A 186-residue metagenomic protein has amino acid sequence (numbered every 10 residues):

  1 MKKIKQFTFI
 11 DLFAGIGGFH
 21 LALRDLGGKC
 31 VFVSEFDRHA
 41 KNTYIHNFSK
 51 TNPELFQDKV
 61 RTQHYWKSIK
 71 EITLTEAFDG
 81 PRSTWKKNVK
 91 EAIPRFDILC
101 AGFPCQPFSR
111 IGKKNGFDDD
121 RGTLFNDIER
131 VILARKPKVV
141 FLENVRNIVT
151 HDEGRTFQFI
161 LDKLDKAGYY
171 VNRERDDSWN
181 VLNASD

Functional and structural regions predicted by a protein language model:
M1-F7, A92-I93: Extreme N-terminus of proteins, especially the signal/transit-peptide cleavage junction and the first residues
K3, A22, L55-F56, K90 (+2 more regions): A general structural signal for stabilizing positions within well-ordered secondary structure
Q6, K29-C30, F96, P137: Local beta-strand N-terminus motif with an aromatic residue
F7-K70: SAM cofactor-binding core of SAM-dependent methyltransferases, primarily the Rossmann-like beta-alpha-beta module
G17-F19, F103-P104, K114: Gly/Ser/Thr-rich beta-alpha loop segments that engage phosphate groups in nucleotides
K67, A101, L142: Redox-cofactor binding/interface segments in oxidoreductases and associated redox assembly factors
T75-F96, Q106-D186: Class I S-adenosyl-L-methionine
